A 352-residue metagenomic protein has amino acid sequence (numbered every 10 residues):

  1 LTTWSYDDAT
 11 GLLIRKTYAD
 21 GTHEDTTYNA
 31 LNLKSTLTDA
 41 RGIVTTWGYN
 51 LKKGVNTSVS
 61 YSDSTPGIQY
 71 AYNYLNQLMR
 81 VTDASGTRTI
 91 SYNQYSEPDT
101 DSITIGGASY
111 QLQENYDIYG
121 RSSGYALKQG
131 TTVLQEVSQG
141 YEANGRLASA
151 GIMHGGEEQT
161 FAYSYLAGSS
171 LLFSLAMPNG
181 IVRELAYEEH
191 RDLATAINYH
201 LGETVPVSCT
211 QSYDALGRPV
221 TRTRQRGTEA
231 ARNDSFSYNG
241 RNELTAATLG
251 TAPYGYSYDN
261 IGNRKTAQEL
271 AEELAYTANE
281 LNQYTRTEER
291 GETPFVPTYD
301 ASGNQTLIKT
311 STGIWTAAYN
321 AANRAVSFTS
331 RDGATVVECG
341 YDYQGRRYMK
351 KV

Functional and structural regions predicted by a protein language model:
L1-V352: Acidic/glycine-rich beta-solenoid
